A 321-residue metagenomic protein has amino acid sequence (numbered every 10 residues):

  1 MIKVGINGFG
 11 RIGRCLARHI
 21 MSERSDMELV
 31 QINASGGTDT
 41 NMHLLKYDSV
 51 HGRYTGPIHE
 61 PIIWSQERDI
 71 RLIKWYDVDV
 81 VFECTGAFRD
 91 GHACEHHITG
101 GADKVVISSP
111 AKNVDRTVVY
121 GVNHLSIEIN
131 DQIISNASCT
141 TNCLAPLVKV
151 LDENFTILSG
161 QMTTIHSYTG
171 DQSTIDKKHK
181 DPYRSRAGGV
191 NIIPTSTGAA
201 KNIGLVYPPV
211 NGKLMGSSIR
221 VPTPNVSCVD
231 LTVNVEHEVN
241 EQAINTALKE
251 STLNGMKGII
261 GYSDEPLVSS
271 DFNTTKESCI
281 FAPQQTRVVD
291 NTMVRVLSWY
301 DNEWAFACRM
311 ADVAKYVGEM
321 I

Functional and structural regions predicted by a protein language model:
M1-S185, M310-D312, M320: N-terminal Rossmann-like NAD(P) cofactor-binding subdomain of oxidoreductases, focused on the glycine-rich
K3, N7, R14-R18, P146-I259: Active-site-lining helix/loop region of Rossmann-like oxidoreductase modules
D39-T40, S49, N113-T117, E128-I129 (+10 more regions): Residue-level signal for pocket-adjacent positions within structured domains
T85-G86, C139, T195, E236 (+1 more regions): Structured loop/turn residues at secondary-structure junctions
V118-Y120, I133, I175, I192 (+4 more regions): Short clusters of hydrophobic/aromatic residues that line enzyme substrate/ligand-binding pockets
I134, S138, N142, V190 (+2 more regions): Short, conserved micro-motifs enriched in small and acidic residues
G216, C228, T232-I321: C-terminal active-site/capping subdomain that shapes the small-molecule cofactor and substrate pocket of enzyme
